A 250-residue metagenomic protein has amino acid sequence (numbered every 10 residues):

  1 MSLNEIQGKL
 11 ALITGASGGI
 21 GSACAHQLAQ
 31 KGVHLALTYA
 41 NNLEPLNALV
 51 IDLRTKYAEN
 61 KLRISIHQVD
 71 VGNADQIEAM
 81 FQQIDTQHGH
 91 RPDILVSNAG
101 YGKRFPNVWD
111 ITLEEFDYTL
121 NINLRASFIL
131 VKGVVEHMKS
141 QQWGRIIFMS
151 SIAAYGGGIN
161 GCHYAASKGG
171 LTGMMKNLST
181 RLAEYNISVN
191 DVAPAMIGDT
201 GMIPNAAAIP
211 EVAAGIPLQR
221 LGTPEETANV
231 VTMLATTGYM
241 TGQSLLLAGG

Functional and structural regions predicted by a protein language model:
L10, S17-G18: Conserved glycine-rich cofactor-binding loop
P106-V108, T112-L120, V212: Substrate-binding pocket helix/loop in short-chain dehydrogenase/reductase
V131, S167, M175: Active-site helix of classical SDR
E136, T180-E184: Alpha-helical segment proximal to the catalytic Tyr-Lys
W143, R220-L247: C-terminal substrate-recognition "lid" of short-chain dehydrogenase/reductases
S151: Residue(s) in the substrate-gating loop at a strand-loop-helix junction that position the organic substrate next
A183, S188, M240-Q243: Short, small/polar-rich loop/turn modules that mediate ligand/substrate recognition or access, typified
